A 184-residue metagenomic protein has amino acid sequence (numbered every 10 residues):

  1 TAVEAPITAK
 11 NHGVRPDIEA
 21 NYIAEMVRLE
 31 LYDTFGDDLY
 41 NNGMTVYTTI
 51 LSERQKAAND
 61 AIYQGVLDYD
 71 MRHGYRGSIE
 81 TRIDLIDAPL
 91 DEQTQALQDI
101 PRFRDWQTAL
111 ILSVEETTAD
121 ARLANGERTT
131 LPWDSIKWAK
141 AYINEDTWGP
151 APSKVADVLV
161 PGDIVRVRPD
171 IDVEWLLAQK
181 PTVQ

Functional and structural regions predicted by a protein language model:
T1-T108, L112-A124: Non-catalytic, structured segments within soluble enzyme domains
N42-I50, A151-V160, Q184: Active-site loop and adjoining helix of the penicillin-binding protein/serine DD-peptidase-beta-lactamase fold
R54, A109-V114, P150-W175: Flexible glycine-rich surface loops and low-complexity tracts that mediate binding to linear polymers
Q93-I100, I143-V155: N-terminal post-signal-peptidase region of extra-cytosolic proteins
G126-E145: A short macromolecule-binding patch
W175-Q184: Short, compositionally biased
